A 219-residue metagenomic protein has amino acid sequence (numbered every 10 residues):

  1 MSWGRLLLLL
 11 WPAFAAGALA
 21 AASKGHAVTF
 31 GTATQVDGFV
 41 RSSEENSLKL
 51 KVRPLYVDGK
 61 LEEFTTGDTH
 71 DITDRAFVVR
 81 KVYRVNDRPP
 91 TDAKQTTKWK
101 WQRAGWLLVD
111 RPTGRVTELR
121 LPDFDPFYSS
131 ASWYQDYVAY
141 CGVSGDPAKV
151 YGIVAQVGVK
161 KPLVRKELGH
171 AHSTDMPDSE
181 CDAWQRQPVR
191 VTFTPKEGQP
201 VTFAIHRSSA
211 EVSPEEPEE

Functional and structural regions predicted by a protein language model:
R5-A15: Bacterial N-terminal signal peptides
L19-Q102: Terminal domain-start segments
V36-K60, W101-L119, Y151-G169, F203-E216: Surface-exposed loop/turn elements that mediate protein-protein interactions on large endomembrane-trafficking
E63-G67, D123-A131, H172-D182: Repeated scaffold domains used in trafficking and secretory/extracellular systems, primarily beta-propellers
T69-T73, S129-Y137, S179-R190: Blade-terminus and WD-like Trp-Asp/Gly-His loop motifs, strongest in beta-propeller folds
K81-Y83, T97-K100, A139-D146, Y151 (+1 more regions): Beta-strand C-termini and the immediately following turn/loop, strongest in propeller blades
T113-V116, R120-D123, Y128-G145: Mid-length scaffold segments of soluble, non-membrane domains
P162-V212: Accessory, usually C-terminal, subdomains that scaffold auxiliary metal cofactors
